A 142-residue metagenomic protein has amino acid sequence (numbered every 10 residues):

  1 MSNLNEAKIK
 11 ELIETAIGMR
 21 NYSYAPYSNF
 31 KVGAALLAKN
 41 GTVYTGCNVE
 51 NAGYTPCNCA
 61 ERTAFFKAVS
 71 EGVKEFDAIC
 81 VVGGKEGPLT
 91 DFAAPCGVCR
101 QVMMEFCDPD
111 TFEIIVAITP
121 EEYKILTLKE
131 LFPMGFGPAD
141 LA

Functional and structural regions predicted by a protein language model:
S2-Y22, V73-A142: C-terminal binding/interaction regions
T15-G18, A60-A68: Short, well-ordered amphipathic alpha-helical segments that serve as non-catalytic structural scaffolds within diverse
A25-Y27: Short Gly/Pro-enriched turn/cap motifs at secondary-structure boundaries
N29-L37: Short beta-strand scaffold segments in enzyme catalytic cores
L37, K67-V73: Alpha-helix C-terminal capping segments
N48-A60: Compact, glycine-rich, soluble single-domain proteins
